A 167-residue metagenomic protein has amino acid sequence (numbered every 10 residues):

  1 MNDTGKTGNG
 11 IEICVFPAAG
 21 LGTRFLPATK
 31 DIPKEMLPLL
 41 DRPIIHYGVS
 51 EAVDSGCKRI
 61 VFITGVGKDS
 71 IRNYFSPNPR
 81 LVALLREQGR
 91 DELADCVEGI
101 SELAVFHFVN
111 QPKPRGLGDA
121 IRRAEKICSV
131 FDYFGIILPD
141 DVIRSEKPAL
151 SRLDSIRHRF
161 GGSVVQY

Functional and structural regions predicted by a protein language model:
N2-R86, P148-R152: N-terminal glycine-rich phosphate-binding loop and ensuing alpha1 helix
L81-L84, D91-Y167: Conserved beta-loop-beta/alpha segment of the NTase-like Rossmann-fold superfamily that binds/positions NTPs
